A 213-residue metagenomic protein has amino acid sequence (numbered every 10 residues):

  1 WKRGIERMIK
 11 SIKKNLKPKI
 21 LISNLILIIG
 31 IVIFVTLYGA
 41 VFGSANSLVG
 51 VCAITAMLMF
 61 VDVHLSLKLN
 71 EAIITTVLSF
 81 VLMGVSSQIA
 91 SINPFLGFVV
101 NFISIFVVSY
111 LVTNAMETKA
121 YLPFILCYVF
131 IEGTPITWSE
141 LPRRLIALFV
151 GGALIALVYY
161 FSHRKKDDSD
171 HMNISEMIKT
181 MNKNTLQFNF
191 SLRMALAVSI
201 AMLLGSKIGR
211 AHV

Functional and structural regions predicted by a protein language model:
W1-H212: Alpha-helical transmembrane segments and their membrane-interface boundaries that form or gate the permeation pathway
